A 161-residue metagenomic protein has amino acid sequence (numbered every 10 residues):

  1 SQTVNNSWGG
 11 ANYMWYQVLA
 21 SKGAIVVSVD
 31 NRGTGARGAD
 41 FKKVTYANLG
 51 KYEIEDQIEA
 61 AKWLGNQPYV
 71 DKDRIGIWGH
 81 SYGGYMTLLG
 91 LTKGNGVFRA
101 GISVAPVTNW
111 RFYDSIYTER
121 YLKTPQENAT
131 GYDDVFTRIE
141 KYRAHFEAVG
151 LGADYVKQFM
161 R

Functional and structural regions predicted by a protein language model:
S1-Q2: Short beta-strand element of the alpha/beta-hydrolase
N6-K22, S28-R161: Active-site-proximal cap/loop segments of hydrolase catalytic domains
